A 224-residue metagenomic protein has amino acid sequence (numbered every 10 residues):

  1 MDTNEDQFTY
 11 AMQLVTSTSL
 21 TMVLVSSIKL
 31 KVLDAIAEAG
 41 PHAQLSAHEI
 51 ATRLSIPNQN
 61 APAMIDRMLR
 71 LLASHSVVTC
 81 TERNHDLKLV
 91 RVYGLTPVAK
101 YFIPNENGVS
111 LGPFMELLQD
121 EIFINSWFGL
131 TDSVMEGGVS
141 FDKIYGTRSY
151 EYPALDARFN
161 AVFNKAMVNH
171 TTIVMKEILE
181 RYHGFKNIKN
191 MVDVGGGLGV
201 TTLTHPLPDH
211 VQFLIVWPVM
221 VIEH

Functional and structural regions predicted by a protein language model:
M1-Y145, Y150, F185: N-terminal accessory segments
N105-H224: Conserved adenosyl
